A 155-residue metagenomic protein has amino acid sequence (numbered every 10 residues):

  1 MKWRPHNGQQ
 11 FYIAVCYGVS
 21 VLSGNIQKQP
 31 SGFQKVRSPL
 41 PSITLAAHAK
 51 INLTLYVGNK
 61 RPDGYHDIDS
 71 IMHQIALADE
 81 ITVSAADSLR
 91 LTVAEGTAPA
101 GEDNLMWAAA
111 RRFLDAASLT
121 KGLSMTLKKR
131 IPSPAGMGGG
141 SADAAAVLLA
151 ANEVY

Functional and structural regions predicted by a protein language model:
Q27, Q34-K35: Charged/polar low-complexity intrinsically disordered segments
V36-A135, N152-E153: ATP-binding N-lobe of GHMP and related small-molecule kinases
A135-Y155: DPxDG-like acidic metal-binding loop motif
